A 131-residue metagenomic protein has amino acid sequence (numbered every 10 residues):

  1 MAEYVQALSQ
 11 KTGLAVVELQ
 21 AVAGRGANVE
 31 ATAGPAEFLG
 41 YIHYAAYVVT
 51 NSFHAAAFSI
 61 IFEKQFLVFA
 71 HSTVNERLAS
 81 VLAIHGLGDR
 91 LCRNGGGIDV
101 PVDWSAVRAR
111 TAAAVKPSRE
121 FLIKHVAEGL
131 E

Functional and structural regions predicted by a protein language model:
M1-E131: Active-site anion-handling motifs in enzyme catalytic cores
